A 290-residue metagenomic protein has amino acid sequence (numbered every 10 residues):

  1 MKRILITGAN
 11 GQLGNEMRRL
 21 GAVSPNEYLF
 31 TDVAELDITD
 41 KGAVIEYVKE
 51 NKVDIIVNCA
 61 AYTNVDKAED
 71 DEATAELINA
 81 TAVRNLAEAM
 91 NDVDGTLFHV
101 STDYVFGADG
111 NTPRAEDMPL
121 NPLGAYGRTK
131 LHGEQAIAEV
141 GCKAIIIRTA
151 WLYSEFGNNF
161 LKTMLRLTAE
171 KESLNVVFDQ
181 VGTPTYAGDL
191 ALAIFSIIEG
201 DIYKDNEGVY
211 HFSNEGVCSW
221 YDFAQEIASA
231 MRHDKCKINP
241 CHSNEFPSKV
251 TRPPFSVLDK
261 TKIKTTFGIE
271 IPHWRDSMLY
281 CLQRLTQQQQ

Functional and structural regions predicted by a protein language model:
R3-L20: N-terminal Rossmann NAD(P)H-binding glycine-rich loop of SDR-like oxidoreductase domains
L29-D40: Rossmann-fold cofactor-recognition segment
K41-I78: NAD(P)H-binding glycine-rich loop region in Rossmannoid oxidoreductase-like domains and their noncatalytic homologs
D70-F98: NAD(P)-cofactor binding segment of oxidoreductase domains
L77, A82-N85, V105-I147, L152: Catalytic helix-loop patch of NAD(P)-dependent Rossmann-fold dehydrogenases
Q135-G182, A187-S196: NAD(P)-dependent short-chain dehydrogenase/reductase
G200-P247, Q290: Mid/C-terminal beta-alpha module of Rossmann-like enzyme folds, strongest in SDR-family dehydrogenases/epimerases
W274-Q290: Amphipathic terminal alpha-helices
